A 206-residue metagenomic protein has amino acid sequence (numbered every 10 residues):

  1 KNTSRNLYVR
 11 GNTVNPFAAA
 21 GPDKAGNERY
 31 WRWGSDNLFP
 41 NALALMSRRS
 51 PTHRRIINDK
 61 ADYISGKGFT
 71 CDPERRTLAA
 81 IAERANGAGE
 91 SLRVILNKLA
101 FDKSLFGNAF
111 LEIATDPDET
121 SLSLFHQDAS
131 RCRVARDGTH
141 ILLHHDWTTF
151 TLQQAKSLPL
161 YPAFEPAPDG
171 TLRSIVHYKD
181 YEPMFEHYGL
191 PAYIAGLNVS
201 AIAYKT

Functional and structural regions predicted by a protein language model:
K1-T206: Structured, contiguous alpha/beta core segments that scaffold functional sites
